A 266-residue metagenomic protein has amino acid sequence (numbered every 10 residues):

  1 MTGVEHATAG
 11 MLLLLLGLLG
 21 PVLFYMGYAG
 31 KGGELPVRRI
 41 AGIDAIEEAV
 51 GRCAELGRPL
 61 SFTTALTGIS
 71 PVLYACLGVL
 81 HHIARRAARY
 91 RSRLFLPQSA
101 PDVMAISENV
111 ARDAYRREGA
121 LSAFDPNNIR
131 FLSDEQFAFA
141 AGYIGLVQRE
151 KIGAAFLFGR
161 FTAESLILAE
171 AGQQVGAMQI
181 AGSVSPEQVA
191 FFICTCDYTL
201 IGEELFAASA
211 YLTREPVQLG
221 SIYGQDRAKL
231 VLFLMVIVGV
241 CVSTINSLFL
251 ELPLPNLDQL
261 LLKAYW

Functional and structural regions predicted by a protein language model:
T2-A41, S243-N246: Hydrophobic alpha-helical transmembrane segments of small proteolipidic membrane proteins, enriched in energy-coupled
R38-E55, P59: Membrane-cytosol interface motif
A49-V50, L73-R91: Histidine-anchored nucleotide/phosphate-binding helix
V79, E170-G176, C196: Short, solvent-exposed amphipathic alpha-helical segments in soluble enzyme and RNA/protein-processing domains
R86, V175-I193: Short, acidic/small-residue loops that bind anionic groups at enzyme active sites
R86-A88, S92-A140: Long, charge-dense
F131-Q173: Soluble extracytoplasmic domains of inner/organellar membrane proteins
T195-W266: C-terminal functional extensions of proteins
